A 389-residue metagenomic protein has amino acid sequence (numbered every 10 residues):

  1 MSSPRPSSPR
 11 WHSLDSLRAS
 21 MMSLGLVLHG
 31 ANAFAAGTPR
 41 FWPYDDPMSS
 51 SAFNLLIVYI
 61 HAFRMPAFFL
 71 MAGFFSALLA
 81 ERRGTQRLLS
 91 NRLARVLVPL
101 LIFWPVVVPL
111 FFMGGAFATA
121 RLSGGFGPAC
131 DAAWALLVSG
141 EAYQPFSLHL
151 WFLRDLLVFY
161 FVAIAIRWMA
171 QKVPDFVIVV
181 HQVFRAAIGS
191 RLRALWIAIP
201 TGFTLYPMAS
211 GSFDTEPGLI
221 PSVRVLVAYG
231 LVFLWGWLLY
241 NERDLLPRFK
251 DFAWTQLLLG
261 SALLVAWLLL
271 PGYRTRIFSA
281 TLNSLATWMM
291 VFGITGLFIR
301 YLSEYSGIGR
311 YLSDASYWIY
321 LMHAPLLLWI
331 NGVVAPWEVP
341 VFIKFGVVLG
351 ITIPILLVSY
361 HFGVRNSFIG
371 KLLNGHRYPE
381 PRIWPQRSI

Functional and structural regions predicted by a protein language model:
M1-T204, F213-I220, P336-I389: Membrane-cytosol interface segments of multi-pass membrane proteins, especially ER/Golgi lipid-handling enzymes
R10-W11, Q86-R87, E242-F252, S303-G307: Membrane-interface helix-boundary motifs at transmembrane edges
H12-A19, W196, S222, L226-Y229 (+4 more regions): Alpha-helical transmembrane segments of integral membrane proteins
F63-F68, L150-F161, V223-L234, T281-G293 (+2 more regions): Membrane-embedded alpha-helical segments of multi-pass membrane proteins, especially the transmembrane helices
A72-S76, V158, V162, I166 (+4 more regions): Transmembrane alpha-helical segments
V96, L100, F252, A315-I319: Loop-to-transmembrane-helix entry motif
F103, G260-N366: Alpha-helical transmembrane segments of multi-pass integral membrane proteins
I166-R274: Aromatic-enriched alpha-helical transmembrane segments of multi-pass intramembrane proteins
